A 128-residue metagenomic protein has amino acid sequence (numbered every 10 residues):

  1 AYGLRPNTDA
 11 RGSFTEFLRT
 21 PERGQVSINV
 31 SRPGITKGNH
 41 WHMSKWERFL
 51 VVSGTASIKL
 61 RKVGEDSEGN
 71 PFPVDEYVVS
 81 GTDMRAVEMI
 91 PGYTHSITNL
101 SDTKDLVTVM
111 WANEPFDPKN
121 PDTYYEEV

Functional and structural regions predicted by a protein language model:
A1-S13, P21, S67-E68, T123: C-terminal substrate-binding subdomain of Rossmann-fold SDR/epimerase-dehydratase oxidoreductases
N7, G24, S31, I58-E76: Double-stranded beta-helix
N7-N39: A short glycine-rich, His/Asp/Glu-containing loop-to-beta-strand
F14, N39-H40, I58-K59, A86-M89 (+1 more regions): Short beta-strand His + acidic residue motifs that chelate non-heme Fe in jelly-roll/DSBH and cupin folds
I35-R48, G81-D83: A short beta-loop-beta micro-motif enriched in histidine and acidic residues
S44-D66: Glycine- and acidic-residue-biased ligand/ion/polar-headgroup-sensing regions
G64-G92, S96: Short acidic-glycine-tyrosine-enriched beta hairpin
D66-P73, T98-V128: Double-stranded beta-helix
